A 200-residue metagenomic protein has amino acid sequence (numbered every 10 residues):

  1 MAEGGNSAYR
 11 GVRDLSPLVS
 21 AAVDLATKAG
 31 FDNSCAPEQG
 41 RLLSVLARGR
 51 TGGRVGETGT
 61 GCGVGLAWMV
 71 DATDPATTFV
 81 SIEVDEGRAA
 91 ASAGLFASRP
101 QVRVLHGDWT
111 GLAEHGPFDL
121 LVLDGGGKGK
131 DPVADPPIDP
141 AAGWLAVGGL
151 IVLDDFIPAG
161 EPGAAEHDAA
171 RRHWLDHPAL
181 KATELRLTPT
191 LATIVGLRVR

Functional and structural regions predicted by a protein language model:
M1-L120, G127-V152, F156-R200: A short alpha-helical cap/connector motif
